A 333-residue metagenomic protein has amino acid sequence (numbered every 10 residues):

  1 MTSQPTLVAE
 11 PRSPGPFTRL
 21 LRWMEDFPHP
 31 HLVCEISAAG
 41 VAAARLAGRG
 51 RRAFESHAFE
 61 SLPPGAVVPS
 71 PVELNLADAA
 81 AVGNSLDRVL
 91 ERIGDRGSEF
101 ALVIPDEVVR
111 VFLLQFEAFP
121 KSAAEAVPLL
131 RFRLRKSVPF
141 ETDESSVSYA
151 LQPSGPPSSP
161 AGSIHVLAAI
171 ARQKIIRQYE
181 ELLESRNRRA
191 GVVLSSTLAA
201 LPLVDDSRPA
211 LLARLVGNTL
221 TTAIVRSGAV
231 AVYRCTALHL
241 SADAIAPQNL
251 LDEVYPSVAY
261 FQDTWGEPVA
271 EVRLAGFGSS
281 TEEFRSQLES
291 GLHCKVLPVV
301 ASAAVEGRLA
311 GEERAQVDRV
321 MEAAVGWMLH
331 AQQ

Functional and structural regions predicted by a protein language model:
M1-Q333: Hydrophobic/aromatic-enriched cytosolic interaction surfaces used to assemble or bind macromolecules
